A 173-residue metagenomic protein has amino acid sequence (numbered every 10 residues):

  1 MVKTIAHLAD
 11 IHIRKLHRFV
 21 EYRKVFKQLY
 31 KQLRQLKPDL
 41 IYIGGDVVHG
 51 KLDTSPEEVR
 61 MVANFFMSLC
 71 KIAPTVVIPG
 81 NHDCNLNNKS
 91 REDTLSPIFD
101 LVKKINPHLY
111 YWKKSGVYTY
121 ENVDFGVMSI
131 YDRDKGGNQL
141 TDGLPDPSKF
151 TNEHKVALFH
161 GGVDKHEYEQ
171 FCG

Functional and structural regions predicted by a protein language model:
M1-A6: Extreme N-terminal starter segment of soluble prokaryotic enzymes
I11, K15-V117: Core catalytic region of metal-dependent phosphoesterases/phosphodiesterases, especially metallo-beta-lactamase-like
D83, K89-G173: Conserved catalytic scaffold of divalent metal-dependent phosphoesterases
